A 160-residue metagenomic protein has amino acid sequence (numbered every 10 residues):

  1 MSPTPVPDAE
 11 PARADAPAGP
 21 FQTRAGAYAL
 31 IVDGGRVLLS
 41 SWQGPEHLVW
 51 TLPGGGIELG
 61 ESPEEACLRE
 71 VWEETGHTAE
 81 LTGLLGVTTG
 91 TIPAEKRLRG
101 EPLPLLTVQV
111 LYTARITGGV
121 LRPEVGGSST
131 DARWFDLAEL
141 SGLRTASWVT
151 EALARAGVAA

Functional and structural regions predicted by a protein language model:
M1-L30, E101-P102: Acidic, metal-coordinating catalytic segment for phosphate/diphosphate chemistry, firing primarily on the Nudix
G19-T23, V49, G100-V108, G126-S129: A generic structural micro-feature
R24, V32, P45, L52 (+2 more regions): Short connector loops at helix/strand junctions that flank enzyme active sites, especially segments positioning acidic
I31, L111-R115, W134-D136: Short, well-ordered beta-strand micro-motif
D33-H77: Conserved Nudix-box catalytic region and its N-terminal flanking loop in Nudix hydrolases and closely related
W42, H47-W50, V120-A160: Nudix hydrolase/Nudix homology domain
T78-V87: A short coil-to-beta-strand element that immediately follows conserved catalytic motifs
T89-L121: Active-site-adjacent beta-strand/loop module that shapes the phosphate/pyrophosphate-binding cleft
